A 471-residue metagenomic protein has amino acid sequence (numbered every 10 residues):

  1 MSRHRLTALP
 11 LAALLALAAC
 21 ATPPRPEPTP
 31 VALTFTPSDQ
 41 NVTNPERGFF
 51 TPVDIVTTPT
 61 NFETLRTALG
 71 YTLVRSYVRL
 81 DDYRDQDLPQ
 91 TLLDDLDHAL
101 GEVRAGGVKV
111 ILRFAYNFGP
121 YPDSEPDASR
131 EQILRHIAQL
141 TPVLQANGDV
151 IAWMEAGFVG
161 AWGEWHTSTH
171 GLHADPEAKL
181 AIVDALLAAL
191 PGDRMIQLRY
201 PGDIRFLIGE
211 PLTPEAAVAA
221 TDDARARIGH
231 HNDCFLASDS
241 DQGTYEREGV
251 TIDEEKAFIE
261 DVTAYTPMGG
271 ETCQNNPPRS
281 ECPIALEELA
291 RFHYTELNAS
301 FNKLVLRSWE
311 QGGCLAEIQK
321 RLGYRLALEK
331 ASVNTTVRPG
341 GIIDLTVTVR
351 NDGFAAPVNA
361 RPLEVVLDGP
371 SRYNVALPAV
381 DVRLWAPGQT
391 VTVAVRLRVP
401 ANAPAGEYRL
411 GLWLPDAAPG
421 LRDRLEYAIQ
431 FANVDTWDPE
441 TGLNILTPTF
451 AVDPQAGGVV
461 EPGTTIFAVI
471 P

Functional and structural regions predicted by a protein language model:
L17-A19: C-terminal motif of bacterial Sec signal peptides marking the signal peptidase cleavage site
P28-L73, Y77-R79: Boundary/entry segment of secreted carbohydrate-active catalytic domains
T60-F118, S129-I133, L190, R194: Aromatic-lined substrate-binding rim segments of carbohydrate-active enzymes
L92-K109, P126-E155, D175-A189: An active-site-proximal structural segment forming one wall of the substrate-binding cleft that immediately precedes
I111-Y121, L140-H173: Active-site groove signature of glycoside hydrolases
W153-E155, E164, S168-N302: Catalytic-core regions of glycoside hydrolase
E281-V333: Catalytic cores of secreted or luminal carbohydrate-active enzymes
Q319-P471: Extracellular/luminal regions of secreted and cell-surface proteins that mediate adhesion/ECM remodeling
